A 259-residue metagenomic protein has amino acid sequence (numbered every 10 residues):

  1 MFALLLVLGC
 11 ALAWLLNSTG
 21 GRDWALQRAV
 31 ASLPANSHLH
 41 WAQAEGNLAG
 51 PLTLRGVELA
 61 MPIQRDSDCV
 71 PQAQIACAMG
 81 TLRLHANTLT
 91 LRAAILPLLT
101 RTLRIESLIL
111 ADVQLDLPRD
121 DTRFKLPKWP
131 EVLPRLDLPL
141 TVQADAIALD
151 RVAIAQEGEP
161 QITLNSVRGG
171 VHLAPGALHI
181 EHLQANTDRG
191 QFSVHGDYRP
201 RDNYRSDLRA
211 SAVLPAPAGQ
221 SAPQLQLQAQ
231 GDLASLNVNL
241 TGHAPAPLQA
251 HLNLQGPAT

Functional and structural regions predicted by a protein language model:
M1-A35: N-terminal type II signal-anchor transmembrane helix that functions as the membrane-insertion/stop-transfer segment
A35-S37, G56-G176, T187, P200-R201: Secondary-structure transition motifs
H40-L52: Short edge beta-strands and adjacent turn/loop segments
P51, G56-C69, S107, D112-D116 (+4 more regions): Small-residue helix/turn framework positions
G80-L84, N165, G190-V194, P223 (+1 more regions): Short beta-strand segments
L99, V194-G196, L252: Short, T/G/N/S-enriched strand-turn elements that build extracellular solenoid repeat scaffolds
H251-T259: Short, intrinsically disordered, charge-balanced linker/junction segments flanking boundaries in proteins
